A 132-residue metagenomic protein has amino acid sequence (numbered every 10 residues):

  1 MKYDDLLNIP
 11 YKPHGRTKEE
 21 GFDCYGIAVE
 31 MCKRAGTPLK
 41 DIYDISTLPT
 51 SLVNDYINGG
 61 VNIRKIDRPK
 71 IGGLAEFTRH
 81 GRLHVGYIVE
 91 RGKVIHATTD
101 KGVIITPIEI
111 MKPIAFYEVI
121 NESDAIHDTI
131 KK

Functional and structural regions predicted by a protein language model:
M1, K131-K132: Short intrinsically disordered terminal tails
M1-K2, H80: Absolute protein N-terminus
Y3-D4, G21: Onset of an N-terminal alpha helix
D4-R16: A glycine-biased structural micro-motif
T17-A35: Active-site nucleophilic cysteine motif
K40-M111, I120, A125, T129-I130: ...with weaker cross-activation on analogous glycine-rich loops/strands in unrelated enzymes
